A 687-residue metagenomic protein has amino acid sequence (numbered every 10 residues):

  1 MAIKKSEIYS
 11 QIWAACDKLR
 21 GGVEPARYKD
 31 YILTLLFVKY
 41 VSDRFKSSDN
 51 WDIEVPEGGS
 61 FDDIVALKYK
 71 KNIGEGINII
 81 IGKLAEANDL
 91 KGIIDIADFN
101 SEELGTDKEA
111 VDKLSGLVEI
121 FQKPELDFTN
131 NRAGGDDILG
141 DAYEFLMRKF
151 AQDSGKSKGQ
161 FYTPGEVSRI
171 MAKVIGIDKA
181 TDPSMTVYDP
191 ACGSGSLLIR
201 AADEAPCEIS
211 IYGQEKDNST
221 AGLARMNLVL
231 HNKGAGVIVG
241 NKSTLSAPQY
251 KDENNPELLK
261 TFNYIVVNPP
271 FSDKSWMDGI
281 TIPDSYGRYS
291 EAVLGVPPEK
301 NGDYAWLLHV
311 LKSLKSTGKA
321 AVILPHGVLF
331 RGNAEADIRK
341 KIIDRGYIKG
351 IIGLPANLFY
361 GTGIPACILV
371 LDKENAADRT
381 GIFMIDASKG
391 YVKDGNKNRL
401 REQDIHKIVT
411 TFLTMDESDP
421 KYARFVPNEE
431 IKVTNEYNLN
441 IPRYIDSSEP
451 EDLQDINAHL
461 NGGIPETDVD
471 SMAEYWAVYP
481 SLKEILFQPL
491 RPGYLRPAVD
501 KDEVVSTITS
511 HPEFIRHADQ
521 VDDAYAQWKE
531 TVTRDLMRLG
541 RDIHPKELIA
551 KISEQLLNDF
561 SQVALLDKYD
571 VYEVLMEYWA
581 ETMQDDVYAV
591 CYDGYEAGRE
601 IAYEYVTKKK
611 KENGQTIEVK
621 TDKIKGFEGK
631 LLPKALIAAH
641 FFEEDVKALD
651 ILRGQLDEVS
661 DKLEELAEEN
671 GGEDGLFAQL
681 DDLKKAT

Functional and structural regions predicted by a protein language model:
M1-I175, G236-Q249, G353-A356, T380 (+3 more regions): Non-catalytic, mostly N-terminal accessory regions of nucleic-acid modification and defense proteins
K4, I8, A15, R27-Y28 (+13 more regions): Helical mechanochemical/support elements of P-loop NTPase systems and associated helical scaffolds
Q11-A14, K18, R27-F37, V296-L371: Conserved Class I SAM-dependent methyltransferase catalytic core
D107, R132, G213-D217, Y264 (+8 more regions): Hydrophobic alpha-helical scaffolding
D153, Q160, N254-E257, L311-S313 (+2 more regions): Replace "in large, NTP-powered and nucleic-acid-processing enzymes" with "in large, NTP-powered factors and other
S157-V267, S272-P283, G287-L294, Y304-A305 (+4 more regions): Conserved S-adenosyl-L-methionine
C367-I368, D372-V409: Conserved P-loop NTPase
Q403, T411, M415-S418: Eukaryote-biased recognition of long, low-complexity, charge-rich segments
